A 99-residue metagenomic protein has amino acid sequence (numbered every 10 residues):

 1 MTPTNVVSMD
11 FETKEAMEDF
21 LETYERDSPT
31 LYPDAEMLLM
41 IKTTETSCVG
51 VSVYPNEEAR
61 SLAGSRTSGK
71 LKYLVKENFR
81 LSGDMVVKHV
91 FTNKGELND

Functional and structural regions predicted by a protein language model:
M1-G69, Y73-D99: Short S/T/G/P-rich N-terminal loop/turn motif that feeds into the first structured element of a domain
